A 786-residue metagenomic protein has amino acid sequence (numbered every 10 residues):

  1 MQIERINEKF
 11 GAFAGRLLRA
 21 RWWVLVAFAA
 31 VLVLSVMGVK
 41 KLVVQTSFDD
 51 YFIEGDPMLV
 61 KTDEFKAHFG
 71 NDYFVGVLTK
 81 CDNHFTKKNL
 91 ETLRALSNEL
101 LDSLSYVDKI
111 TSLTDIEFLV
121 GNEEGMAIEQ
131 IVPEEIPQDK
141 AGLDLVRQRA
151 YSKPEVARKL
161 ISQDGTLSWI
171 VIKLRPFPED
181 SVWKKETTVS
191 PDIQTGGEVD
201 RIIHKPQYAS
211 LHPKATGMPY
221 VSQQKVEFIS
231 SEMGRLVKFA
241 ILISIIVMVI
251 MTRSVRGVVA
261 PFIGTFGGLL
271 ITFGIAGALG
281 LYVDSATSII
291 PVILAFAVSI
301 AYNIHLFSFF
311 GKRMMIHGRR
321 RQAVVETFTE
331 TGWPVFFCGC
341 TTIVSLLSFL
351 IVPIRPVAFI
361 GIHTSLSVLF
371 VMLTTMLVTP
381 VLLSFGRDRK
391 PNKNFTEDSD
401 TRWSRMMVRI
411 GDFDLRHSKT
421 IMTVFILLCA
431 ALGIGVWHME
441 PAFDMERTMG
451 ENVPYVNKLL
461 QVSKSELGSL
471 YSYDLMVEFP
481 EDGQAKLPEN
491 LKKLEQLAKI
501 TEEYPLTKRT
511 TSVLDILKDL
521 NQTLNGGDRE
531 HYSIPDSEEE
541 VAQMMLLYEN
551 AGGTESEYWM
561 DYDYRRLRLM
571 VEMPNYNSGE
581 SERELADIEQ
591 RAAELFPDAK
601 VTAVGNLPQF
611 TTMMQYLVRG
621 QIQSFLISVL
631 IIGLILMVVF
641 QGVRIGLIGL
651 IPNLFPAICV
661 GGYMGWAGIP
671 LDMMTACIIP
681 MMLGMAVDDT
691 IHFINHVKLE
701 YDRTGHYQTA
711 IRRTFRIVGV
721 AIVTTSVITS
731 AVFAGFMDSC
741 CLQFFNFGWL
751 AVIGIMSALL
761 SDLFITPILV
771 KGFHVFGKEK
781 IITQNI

Functional and structural regions predicted by a protein language model:
M1-F28, V325, L373-C429, D702 (+2 more regions): Interfacial helix-loop-helix hairpins and adjacent transmembrane helices of multi-pass alpha-helical membrane proteins
L25, A29-P57, T79, I351-P356 (+5 more regions): Transmembrane helices with small-residue packing motifs
D63, A67, E91, P137-S254 (+2 more regions): Extracytoplasmic
S230-Y282, I351-R355, S624-G668, D738: Interfacial segments of transmembrane alpha-helices in multi-pass membrane proteins
M233-R235, F262, Y302, M315-V352 (+4 more regions): Pore- and gate-forming transmembrane helices of large, multi-pass membrane proteins
V247, F336-T379, G633-M637, C659-P670 (+4 more regions): Hydrophobic, glycine/alanine-rich multi-pass transmembrane helices and their short helix-loop junctions in large
T272-K390, D738: Hydrophobic alpha-helical segments
R409, R416-E538: Juxtamembrane segments of multi-pass membrane proteins
